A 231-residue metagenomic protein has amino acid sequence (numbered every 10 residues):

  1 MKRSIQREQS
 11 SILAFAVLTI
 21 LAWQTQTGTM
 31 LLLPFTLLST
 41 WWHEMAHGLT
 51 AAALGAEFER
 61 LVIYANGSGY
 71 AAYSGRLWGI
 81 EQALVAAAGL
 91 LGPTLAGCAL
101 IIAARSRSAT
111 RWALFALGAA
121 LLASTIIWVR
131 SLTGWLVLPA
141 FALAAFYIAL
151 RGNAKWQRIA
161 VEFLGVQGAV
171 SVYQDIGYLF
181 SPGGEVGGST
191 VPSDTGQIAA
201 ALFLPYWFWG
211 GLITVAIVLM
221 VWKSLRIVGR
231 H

Functional and structural regions predicted by a protein language model:
K2-E44: N-terminal signal-anchor transmembrane alpha helix
S4-L21, L61, A65-G229: Metalloprotease/metallohydrolase-associated module, dominated by Zn2+-dependent proteases
Q24-T25, A53, A103: Helix-loop junctions at the membrane-solvent interface of multi-pass transporters, primarily the C-terminal
G28-Q82: Small-residue-rich helix-interface/hinge motifs
